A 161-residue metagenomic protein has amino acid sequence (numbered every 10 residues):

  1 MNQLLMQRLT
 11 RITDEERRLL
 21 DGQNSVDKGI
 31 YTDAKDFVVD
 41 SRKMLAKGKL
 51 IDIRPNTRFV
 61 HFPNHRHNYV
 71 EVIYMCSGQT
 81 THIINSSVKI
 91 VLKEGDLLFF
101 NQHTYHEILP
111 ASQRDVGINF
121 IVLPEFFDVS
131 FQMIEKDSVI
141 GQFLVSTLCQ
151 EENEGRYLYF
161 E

Functional and structural regions predicted by a protein language model:
M1-N2, V72: Gram-positive cell-envelope targeting signals
N2-L20, N24, S41-R42, A111-E161: A hydrophobic/aromatic-rich effector-binding and dimerization subdomain of bacterial HTH-type transcriptional regulators
T10-T13, I30-T32, S41, T57 (+3 more regions): Residue-identity detector for threonine
Q23-I53: N-terminal, Lys/Arg-enriched amphipathic/low-complexity engagement segments that precede the first folded domain
A34-K35, A46-K47, I53-N56, H82 (+1 more regions): Short amphipathic alpha-helical segments, especially helix-boundary/capping motifs
K49-Q142: N-terminal regulatory/effector-sensing and dimerization cores that precede helix-turn-helix DNA-binding domains
